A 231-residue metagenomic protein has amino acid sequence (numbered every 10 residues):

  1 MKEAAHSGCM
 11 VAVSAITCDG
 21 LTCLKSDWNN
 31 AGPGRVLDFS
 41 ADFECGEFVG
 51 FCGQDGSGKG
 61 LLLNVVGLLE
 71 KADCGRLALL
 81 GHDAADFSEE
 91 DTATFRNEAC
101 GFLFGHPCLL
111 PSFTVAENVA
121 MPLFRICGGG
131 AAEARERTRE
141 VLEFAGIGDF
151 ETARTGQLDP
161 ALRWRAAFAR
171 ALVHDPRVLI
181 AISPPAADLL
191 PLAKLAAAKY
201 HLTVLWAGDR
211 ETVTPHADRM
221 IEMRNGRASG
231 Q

Functional and structural regions predicted by a protein language model:
G67: Helix-to-loop junction immediately C-terminal to a conserved catalytic motif
G75-D83, I182: Conserved ABC transporter NBD signature motif
D83, E133-F150: Conserved ABC ATPase "signature" region
A84-G101: ABC ATPase NBD coupling module
S112-M121: Short coil-to-helix segment of the ABC ATPase nucleotide-binding domain corresponding to the Q-loop/switch region
R154-L162: Conserved ABC ATPase signature
F168: Hydrophobic anchor residue at the start of the ABC signature
